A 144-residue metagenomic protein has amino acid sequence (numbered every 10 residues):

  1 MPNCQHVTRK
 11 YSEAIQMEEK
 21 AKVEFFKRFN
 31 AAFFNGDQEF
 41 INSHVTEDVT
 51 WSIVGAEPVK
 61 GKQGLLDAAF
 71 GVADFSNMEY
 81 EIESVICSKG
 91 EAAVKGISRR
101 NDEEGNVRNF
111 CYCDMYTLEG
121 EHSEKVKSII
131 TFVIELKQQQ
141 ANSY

Functional and structural regions predicted by a protein language model:
P2-E18, S52, L66-Y144: A beta-strand edge to alpha-helix "cap/lid" segment located at domain peripheries
E19-V23: Amphipathic alpha-helical repeat elements characteristic of tetratricopeptide repeat
N35-S52: Short, well-ordered alpha-helical segments enriched in acidic and aromatic residues
D48, E57-D67: Short beta-edge strand/loop motif at the mouth of beta-sheet-based domains
